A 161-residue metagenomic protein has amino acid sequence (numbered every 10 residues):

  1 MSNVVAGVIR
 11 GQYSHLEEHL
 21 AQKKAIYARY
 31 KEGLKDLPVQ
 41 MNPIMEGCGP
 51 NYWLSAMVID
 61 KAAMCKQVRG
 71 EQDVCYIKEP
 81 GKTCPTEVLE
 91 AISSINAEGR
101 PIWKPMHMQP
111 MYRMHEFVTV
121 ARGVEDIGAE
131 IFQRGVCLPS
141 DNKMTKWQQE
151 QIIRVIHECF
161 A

Functional and structural regions predicted by a protein language model:
M1-A161: PLP-dependent aminotransferase class I/II
